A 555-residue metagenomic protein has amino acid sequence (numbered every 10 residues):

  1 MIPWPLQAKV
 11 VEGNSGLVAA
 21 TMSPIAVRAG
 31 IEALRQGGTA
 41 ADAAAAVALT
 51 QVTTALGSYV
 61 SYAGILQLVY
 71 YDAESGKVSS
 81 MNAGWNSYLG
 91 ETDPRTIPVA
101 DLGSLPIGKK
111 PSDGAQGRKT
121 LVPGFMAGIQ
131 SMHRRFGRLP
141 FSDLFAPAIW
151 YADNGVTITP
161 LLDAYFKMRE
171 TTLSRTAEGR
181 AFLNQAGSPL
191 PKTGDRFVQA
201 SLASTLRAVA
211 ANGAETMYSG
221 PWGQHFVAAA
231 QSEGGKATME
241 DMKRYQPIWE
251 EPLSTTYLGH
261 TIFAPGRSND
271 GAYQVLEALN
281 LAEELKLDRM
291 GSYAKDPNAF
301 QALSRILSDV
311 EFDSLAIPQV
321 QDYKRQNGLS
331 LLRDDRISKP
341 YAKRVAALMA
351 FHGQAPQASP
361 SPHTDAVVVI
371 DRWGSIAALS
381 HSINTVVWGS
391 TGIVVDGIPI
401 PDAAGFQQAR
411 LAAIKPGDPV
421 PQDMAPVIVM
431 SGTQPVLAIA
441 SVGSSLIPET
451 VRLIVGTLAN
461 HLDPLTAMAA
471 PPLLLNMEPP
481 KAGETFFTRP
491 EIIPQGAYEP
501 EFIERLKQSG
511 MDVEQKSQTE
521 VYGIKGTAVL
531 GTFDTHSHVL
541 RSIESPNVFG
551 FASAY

Functional and structural regions predicted by a protein language model:
I2-R28, E32, G38-G213, M217-S219 (+2 more regions): Noncatalytic scaffold domains of N-terminal-nucleophile
A41, T53-V60, G64-S80, L102 (+6 more regions): Active-site rim segments in enzyme catalytic domains, especially the processed small/beta chain of N-terminal
A41-A48, S142-D153, H225-A228, Y293-E311 (+1 more regions): Short, well-structured alpha-helical segments that form the helix of a local strand-helix-strand
Y59-V60, G64-D72, D365-I370, P426-I428 (+1 more regions): Short beta-strand scaffold segments in enzyme catalytic cores
I248-W249, S361-T364, Q422-M424: Short, small/polar residue-rich loop motifs at catalytic or cofactor-binding pockets
A264-S268, Y273, P318, V429-S445 (+1 more regions): Extended C-terminal regions of large enzymes
E284-S382, D396, E504, D512 (+1 more regions): Internal maturation/activation junctions in enzymes
W373, D418, T450, A459-V521: Extended C-terminal subregions enriched in glycine
